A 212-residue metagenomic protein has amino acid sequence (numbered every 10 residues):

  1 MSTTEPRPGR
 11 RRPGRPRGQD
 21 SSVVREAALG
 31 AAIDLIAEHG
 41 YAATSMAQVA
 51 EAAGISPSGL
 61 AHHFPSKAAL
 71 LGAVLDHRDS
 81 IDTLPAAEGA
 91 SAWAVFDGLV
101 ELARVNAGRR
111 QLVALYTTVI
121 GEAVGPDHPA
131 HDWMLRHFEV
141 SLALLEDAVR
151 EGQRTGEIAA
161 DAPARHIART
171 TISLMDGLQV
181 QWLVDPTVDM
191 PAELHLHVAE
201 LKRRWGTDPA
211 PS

Functional and structural regions predicted by a protein language model:
M1-V23, P209-S212: N-terminal intrinsically disordered/low-complexity leader segments
V23-A27, A31-A73: Helix-turn-helix
A27, A31-E38, L84-P85, L115 (+2 more regions): Solvent-exposed, amphipathic alpha-helical segments
A73, L84-L115, A164-T171: Hydrophobic alpha-helical connector segments
D76-D82: Short, basic, alpha-helical segments at the C-terminal edge of helix-turn-helix-like DNA-binding modules
G108-D132: Amphipathic alpha-helical segments used for helix-helix packing
D127-E139, R154-L201, W205-S212: Hydrophobic/aromatic-rich alpha-helical bundle segments in the mid-to-C-terminal region
V140-D147: Short alpha-helical segment in the cytosolic histidine-kinase catalytic core
